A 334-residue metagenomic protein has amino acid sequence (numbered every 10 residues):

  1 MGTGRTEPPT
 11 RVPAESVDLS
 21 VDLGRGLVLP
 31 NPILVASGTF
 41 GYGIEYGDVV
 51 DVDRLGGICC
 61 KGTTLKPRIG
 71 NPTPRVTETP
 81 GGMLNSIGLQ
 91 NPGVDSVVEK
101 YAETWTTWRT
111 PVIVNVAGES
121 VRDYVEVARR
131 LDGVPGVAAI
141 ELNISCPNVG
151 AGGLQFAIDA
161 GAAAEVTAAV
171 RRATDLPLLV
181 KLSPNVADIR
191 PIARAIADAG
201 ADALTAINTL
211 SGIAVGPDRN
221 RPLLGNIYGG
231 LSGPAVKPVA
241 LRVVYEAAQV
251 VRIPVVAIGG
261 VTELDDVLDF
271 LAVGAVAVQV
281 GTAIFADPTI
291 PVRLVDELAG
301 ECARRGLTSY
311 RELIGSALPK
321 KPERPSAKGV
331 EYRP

Functional and structural regions predicted by a protein language model:
M1-E15, L231-R252, T262-P334: Alpha/beta catalytic cores of nucleotide-metabolism and tRNA/nucleoside-modifying enzymes
M1-V112, A117-G118, L294: N-terminal capping/small domains of soluble enzymes
G38-T39, G259-V261: Active-site metal-binding loops of divalent metal-dependent hydrolases
G41-Y42, R122, A286: Acidic-and-aromatic substrate-binding clefts and catalytic sites of carbohydrate-active enzymes
D48, T107, E119-V256, T262-V280 (+1 more regions): Alpha/beta enzyme core
T64-I69, P147-V149, S211-A214, F285-D287: Short gly/pro/ser/thr-enriched loop/turn and capping motifs at secondary-structure boundaries
I69-P72, G216-R219, P325: Short aromatic-enriched loop/helix-cap "lid" or pocket-rim segments at secondary-structure transitions that line
T73-R75, Q155, R219-P222, R293-D296: Short low-complexity, flexible loop/linker segments enriched in glycine and/or proline with clustered acidic
